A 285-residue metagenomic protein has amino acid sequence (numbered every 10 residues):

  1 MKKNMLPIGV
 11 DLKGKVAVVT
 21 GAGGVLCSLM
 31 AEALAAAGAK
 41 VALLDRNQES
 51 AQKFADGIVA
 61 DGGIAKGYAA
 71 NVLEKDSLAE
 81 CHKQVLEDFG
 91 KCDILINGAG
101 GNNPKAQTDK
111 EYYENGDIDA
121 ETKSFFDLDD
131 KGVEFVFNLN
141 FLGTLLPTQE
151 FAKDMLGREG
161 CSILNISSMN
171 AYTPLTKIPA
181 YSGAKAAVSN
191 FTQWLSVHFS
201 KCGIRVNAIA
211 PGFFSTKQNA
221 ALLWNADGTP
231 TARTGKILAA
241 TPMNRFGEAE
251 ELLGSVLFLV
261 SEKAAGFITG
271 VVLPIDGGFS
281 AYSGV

Functional and structural regions predicted by a protein language model:
M5, G9-A42: Canonical Rossmann dinucleotide-binding motif of NAD(H)/NADP(H)-dependent dehydrogenases/reductases, specifically
A79, N102-E134, G157, K177-A180: Conserved mid-core segment of classical short-chain dehydrogenase/reductases
E114-L145, L164, V188, M243: Catalytic Tyr-X3-Lys loop
T148, A184: Active-site helix of classical SDR
K153, V197-S200: Alpha-helical segment proximal to the catalytic Tyr-Lys
S168: Residue(s) in the substrate-gating loop at a strand-loop-helix junction that position the organic substrate next
S200, R205, F267-T269: Short, small/polar-rich loop/turn modules that mediate ligand/substrate recognition or access, typified
R245-I275, S280: C-terminal substrate-recognition "lid" of short-chain dehydrogenase/reductases
